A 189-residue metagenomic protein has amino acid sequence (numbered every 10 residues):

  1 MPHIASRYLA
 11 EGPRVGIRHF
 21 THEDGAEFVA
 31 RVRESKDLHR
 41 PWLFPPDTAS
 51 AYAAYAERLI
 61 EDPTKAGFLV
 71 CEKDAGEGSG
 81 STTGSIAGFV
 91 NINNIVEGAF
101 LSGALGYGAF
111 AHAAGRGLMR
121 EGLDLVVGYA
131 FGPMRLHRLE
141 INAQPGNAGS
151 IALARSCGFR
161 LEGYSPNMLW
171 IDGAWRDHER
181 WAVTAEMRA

Functional and structural regions predicted by a protein language model:
M1-E27, R31-S35, C71-A189: Acyl-donor (CoA/ACP) binding surface of acyl/acetyltransferases
F20, R31, F44-A51, D62: Generic, well-ordered alpha-helical segments
E34-D37, E61: Short helix-loop boundary/capping segments at the starts of domains
D37-E57: Conserved GNAT-fold acetyl-CoA-binding loop/helix
P45-D47, E57-L59, A104-G106, E179-R180: Short, charged/polar low-complexity linear motifs in solvent-exposed/disordered segments
E57-L69: A short helix-loop-beta-strand connector motif used in the catalytic cores of GNAT acetyltransferases and, in some
